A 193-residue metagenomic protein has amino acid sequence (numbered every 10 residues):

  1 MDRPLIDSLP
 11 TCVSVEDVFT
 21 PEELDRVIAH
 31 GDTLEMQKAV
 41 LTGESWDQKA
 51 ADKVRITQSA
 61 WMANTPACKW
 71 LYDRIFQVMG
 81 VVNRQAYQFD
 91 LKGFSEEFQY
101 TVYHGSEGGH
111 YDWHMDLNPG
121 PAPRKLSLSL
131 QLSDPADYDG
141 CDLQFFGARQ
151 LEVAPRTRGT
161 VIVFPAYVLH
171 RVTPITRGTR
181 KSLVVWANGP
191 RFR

Functional and structural regions predicted by a protein language model:
M1-V161, Y167-R193: Fe(II)/2-oxoglutarate oxygenase catalytic core
